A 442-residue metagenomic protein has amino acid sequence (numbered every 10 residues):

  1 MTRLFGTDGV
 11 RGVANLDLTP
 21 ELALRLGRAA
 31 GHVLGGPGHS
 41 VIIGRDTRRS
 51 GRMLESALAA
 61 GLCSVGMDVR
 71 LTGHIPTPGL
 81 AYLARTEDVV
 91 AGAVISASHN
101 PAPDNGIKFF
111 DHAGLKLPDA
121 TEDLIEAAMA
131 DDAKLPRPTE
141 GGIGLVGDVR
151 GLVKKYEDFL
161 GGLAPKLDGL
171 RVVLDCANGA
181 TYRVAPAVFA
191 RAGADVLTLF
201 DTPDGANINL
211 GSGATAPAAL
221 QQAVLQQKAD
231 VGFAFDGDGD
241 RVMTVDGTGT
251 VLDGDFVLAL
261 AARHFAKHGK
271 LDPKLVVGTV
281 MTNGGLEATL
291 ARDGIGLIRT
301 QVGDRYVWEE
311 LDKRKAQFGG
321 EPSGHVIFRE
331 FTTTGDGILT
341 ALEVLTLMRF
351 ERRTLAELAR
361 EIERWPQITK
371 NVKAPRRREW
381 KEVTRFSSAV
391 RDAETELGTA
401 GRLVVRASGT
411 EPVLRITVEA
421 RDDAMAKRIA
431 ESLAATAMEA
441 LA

Functional and structural regions predicted by a protein language model:
M1-A60, S64-V65, V90-A91, V146-V172: An N-terminal, well-structured beta->alpha segment
D8, I43, L80, A93 (+11 more regions): Buried hydrophobic positions in well-ordered alpha/beta secondary-structure cores of metabolic enzymes
V13, N105-Q227: Gly/Ser/Thr-enriched, mixed-charge loops and adjacent short helices that form phosphate/oxyanion-binding elements
G31-H32, S40-D104, A187-V245: N-terminal small/polar loop signature for handling phosphorylated ligands or for N-terminal nucleophile
G38-D46, R70, R171-V173, K274-V280 (+2 more regions): Short glycine-rich phosphate-binding loop at a beta-alpha junction
V89-D104, V224-D246, T250-V251, I295-D336: Glycine-rich phosphate-binding loop
A102-D119, A127, A219-T279, G284-G294: Replace "Mg2+/Mn2+-dependent" with "divalent metal-dependent
H268-A442: Phosphate-binding and adjacent anionic-ligand microenvironments
